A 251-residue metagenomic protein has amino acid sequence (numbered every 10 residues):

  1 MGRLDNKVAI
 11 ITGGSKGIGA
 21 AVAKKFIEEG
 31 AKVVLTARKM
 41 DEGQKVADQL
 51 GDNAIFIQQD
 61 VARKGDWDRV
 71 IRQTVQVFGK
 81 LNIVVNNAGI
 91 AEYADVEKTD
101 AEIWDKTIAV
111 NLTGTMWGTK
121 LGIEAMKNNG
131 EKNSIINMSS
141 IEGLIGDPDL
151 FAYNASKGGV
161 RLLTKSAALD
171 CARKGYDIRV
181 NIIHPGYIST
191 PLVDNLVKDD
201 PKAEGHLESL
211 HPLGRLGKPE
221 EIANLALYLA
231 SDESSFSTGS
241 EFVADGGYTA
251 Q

Functional and structural regions predicted by a protein language model:
S15-K16: Conserved glycine-rich cofactor-binding loop
D95-V96, D100-I108, V193, A203 (+1 more regions): Substrate-binding pocket helix/loop in short-chain dehydrogenase/reductase
T119, S156, T164: Active-site helix of classical SDR
E124, L169-R173, S235: Alpha-helical segment proximal to the catalytic Tyr-Lys
S140: Residue(s) in the substrate-gating loop at a strand-loop-helix junction that position the organic substrate next
I145, L213, L227, T238-Q251: Short C-terminal tail/terminal secondary-structure segment of NAD(P)H-dependent dehydrogenase/reductase domains
D177-R179, S237-G239: Short, small/polar-rich loop/turn modules that mediate ligand/substrate recognition or access, typified
